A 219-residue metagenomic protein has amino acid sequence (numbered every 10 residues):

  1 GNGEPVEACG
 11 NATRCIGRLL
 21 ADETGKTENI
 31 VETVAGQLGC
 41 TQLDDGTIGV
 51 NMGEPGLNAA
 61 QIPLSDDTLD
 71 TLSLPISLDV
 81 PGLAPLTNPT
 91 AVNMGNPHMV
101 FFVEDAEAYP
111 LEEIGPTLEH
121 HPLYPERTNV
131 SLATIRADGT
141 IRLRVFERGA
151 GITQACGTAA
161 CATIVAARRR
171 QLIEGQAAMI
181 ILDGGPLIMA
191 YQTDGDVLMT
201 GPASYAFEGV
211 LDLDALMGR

Functional and structural regions predicted by a protein language model:
G1-A8, T13-Q154, I164-R219: Active-site proximal loop and beta-alpha junction motif in alpha/beta enzyme cores
T158-A160: Helical hairpin unit composed of two closely spaced alpha helices linked by a short loop
